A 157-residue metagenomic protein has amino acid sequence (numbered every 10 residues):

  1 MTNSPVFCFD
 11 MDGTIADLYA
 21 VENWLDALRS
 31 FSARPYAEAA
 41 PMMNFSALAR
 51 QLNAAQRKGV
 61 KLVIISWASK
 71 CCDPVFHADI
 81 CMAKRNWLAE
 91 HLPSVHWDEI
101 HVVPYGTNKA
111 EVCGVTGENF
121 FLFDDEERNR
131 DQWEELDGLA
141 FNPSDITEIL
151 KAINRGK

Functional and structural regions predicted by a protein language model:
T2-W87, H91: Alpha-helical substrate-recognition element adjacent to the catalytic core
P5, D98, F120: Conserved acidic residues
W24, E126-Q132, A140-A152: Short glycine/proline-centered loop/turn elements that form peptide/ligand docking sites
L62, F120, G138-F141: Hydrophobic anchor at the start of a short beta-strand that flanks the dinucleotide cofactor-binding loop
I65-K70, D98-N108: Acidic carboxylate-rich catalytic motifs and surrounding loops in phosphoryl-/glycosyl-chemistry enzymes
H96, E135-D137: Short, structured coil segments at secondary-structure junctions
H101-R128, W133: Conserved Lys-Pro-Asp/Glu-containing loop-to-beta segment of HAD-superfamily phosphomonoesterases, centered on
A110-T116, L150-K157: Short amphipathic alpha-helix with an adjacent loop that forms part of the alpha/beta core around
